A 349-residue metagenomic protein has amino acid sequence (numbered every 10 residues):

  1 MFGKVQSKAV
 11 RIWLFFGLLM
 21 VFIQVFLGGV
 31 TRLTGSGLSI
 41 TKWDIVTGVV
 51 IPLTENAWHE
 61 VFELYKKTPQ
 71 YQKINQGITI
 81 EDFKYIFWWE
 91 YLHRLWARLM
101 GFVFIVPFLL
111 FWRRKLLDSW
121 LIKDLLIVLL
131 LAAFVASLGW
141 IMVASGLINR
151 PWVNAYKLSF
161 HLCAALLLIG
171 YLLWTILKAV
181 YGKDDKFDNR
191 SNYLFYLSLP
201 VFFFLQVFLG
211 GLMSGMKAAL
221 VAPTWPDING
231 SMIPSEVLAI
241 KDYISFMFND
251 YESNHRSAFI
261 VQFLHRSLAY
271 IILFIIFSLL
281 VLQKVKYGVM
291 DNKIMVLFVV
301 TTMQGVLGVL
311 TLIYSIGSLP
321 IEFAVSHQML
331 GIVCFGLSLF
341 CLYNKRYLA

Functional and structural regions predicted by a protein language model:
M1-A349: Polytopic transmembrane helical bundles with strong interfacial aromatic enrichment
